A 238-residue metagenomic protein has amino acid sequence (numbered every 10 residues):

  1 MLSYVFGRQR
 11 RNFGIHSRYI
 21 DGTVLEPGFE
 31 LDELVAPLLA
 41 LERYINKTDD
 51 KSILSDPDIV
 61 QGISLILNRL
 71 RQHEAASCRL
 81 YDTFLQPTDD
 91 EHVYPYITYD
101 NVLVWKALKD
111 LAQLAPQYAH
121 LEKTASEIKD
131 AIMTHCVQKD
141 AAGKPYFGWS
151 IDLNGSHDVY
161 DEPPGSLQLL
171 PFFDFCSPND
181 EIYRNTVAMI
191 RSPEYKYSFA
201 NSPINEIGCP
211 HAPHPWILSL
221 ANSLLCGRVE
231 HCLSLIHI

Functional and structural regions predicted by a protein language model:
M1, A36-S52, V102-Q117, Q168-N179 (+1 more regions): Well-ordered alpha-helical scaffold segments within catalytic/enzyme domains
M1-A75, N101: Aromatic-rich carbohydrate-recognition surfaces in CAZymes
F13-F29, L80-Y96, L153: Acidic/His metal-coordination segments adjacent to aromatic residues that form catalytic metal sites in metalloenzymes
H16, D49, T83-F84, D90 (+3 more regions): Generic signal for short, ordered secondary-structure residues within or immediately flanking folded domains
R18-I20, L54-Q61, R79-T88, L121-T124: Short, surface-exposed recognition loops or helix-turn segments adjacent to catalytic cores
P57, L65, A75-R79, Y94-W105 (+1 more regions): Extended ligand-binding clefts on enzyme/binding-domain cores
I236-I238: Conserved small/polar residues in nucleotide/adenosyl-binding loops
